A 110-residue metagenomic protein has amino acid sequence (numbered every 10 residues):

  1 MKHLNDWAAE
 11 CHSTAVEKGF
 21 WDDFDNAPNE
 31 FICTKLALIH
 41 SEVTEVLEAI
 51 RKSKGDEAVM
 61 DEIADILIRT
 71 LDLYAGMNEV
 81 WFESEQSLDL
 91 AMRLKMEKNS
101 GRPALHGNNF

Functional and structural regions predicted by a protein language model:
M1-F110: Flexible "arm" and connector segments at domain edges
